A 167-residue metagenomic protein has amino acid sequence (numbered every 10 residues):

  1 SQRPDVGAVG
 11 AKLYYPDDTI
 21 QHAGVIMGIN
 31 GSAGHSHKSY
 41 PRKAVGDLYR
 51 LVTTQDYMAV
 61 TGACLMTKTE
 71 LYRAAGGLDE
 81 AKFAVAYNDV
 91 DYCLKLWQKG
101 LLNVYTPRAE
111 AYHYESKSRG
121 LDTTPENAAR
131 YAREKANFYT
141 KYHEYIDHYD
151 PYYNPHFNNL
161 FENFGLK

Functional and structural regions predicted by a protein language model:
S1, G10, C64, C93-L94 (+1 more regions): Generic hydrophobic alpha-helical scaffold/packing signal
S1-A33, K82: Conserved donor NDP-sugar-binding/catalytic core segment of glycosyltransferases
Q2-V6, Y72, Q98, L102 (+2 more regions): Short, well-ordered loop/turn and helix-capping segments at boundaries between secondary-structure elements and domains
P4, Y87, D91, E126-R133: A general alpha-helical scaffold signature found inside nucleotide-binding enzyme cores
V9-K12, T106-P107, Y114: Short glycine/serine/threonine-enriched helix-capping/active-site loop that flanks the nucleotide-sugar donor pocket
D17, I29-Y57, T61, M66 (+2 more regions): C-terminal, non-catalytic tails of nucleotide-sugar-dependent glycosyltransferases
R50-G76, A81-Y112: A short, conserved alpha-helix in the catalytic core of glycosyltransferases
Y112-S118: Short acidic (Asp/Glu) and glycine-rich catalytic loops that position anionic groups and cofactors
